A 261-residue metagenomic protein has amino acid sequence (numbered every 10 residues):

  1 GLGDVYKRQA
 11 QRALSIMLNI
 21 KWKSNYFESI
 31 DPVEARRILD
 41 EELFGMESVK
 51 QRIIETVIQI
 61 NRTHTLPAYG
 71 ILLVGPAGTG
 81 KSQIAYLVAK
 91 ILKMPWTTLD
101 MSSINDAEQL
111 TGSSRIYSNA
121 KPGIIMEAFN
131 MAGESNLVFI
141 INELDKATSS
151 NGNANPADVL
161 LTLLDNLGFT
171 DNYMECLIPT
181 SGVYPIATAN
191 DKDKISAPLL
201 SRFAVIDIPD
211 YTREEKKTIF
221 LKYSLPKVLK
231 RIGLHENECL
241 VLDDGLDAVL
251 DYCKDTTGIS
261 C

Functional and structural regions predicted by a protein language model:
L2-Y6: Short, small-residue-biased leader/transition segments that mark boundaries at the very start of proteins
S15-N19, K23, I30-V74: Pre-Walker A (pre-P-loop) alpha-helix and adjacent loop at the N terminus of AAA/AAA+ ATPase modules, a conserved
S24-N25, G133, D191-S201, V205 (+1 more regions): Conserved C-terminal "switch" segment of AAA+ ATPases
Y69-M101, N130: Walker A/P-loop
G75, G112, E143: The Walker A (P-loop) glycine that initiates the GxxxxGKT/S ATP-binding motif of P-loop NTPases
I91-A120, A128: AAA+/P-loop NTPase substrate/partner-engagement loops
A132-I140, D171-A189, N237-D244: AAA+/SF3 P-loop NTPase mechanochemical coupling elements
E143-P179: Conserved catalytic/switch belt of AAA+ P-loop NTPases
